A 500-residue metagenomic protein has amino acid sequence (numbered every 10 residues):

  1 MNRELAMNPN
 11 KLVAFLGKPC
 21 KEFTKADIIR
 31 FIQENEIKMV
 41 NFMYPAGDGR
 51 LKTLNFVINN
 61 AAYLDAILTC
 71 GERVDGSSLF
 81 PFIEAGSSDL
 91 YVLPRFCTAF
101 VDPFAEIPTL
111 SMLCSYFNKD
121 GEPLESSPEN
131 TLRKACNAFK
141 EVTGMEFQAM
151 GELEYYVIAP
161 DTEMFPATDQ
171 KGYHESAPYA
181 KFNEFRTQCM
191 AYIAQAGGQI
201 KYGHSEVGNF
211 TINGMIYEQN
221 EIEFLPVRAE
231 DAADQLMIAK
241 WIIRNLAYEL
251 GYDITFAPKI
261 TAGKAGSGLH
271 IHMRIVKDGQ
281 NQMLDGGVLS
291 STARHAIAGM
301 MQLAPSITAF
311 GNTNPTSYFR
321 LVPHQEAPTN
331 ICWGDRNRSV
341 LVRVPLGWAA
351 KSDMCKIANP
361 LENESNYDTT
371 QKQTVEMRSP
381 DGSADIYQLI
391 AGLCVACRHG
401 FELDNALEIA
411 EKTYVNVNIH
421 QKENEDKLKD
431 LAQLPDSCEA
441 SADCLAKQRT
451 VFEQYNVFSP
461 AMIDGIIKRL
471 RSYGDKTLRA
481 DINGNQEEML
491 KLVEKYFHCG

Functional and structural regions predicted by a protein language model:
M1, D161-T162, I212-Y217, E362 (+1 more regions): Short hydrophobic/aromatic-rich motifs at helix boundaries and adjacent loops
M1-F210, V227-W241, Y252, Q388-L389 (+1 more regions): ATP/Mg2+-dependent ligation/transfer catalytic cores
M7-K11, T168-D169, H272-N281, N366-Q373 (+1 more regions): Short acidic (Asp/Glu) and glycine-rich catalytic loops that position anionic groups and cofactors
G17, A26-Q33, K38-D48, K52-D120 (+4 more regions): Active-site capping/gating regions of soluble enzymes
L113, E152-P166, N209-E223, A257-G279: Histidine-centered divalent-metal-coordination microenvironment in nucleic-acid enzymes
L225, V276, P345, Q486-E488: Generic beta-structure capping elements
Q373, P380-G382, L393-E453: A hydrophobic, small-residue-rich beta->alpha segment in the mid-to-C-terminal subdomain of diverse proteins
